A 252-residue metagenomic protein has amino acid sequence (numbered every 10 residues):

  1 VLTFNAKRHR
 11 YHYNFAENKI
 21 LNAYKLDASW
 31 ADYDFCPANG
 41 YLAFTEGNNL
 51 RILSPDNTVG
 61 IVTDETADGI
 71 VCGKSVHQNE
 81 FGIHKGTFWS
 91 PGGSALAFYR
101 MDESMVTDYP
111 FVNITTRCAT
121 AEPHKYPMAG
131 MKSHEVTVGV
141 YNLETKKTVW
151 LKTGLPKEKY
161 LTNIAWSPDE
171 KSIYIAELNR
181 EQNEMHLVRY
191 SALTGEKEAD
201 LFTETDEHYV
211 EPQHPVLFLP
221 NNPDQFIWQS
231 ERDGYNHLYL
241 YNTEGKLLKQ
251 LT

Functional and structural regions predicted by a protein language model:
V1-L2, I61-T87, F98-W150: Predominantly five- to eight-bladed beta-propeller fold
L2-H9, N14-F15, G40-N49, S54 (+9 more regions): Beta-strand C-termini and the immediately following turn/loop, strongest in propeller blades
K7-I52, T58-G86: Asp-box/WD-like beta-propeller blade repeats and closely related beta-sheet repeat scaffolds
F15-N18, S54-N57, N142-K146, A192-T194 (+1 more regions): Short loop/turn segments that connect beta-strands within beta-propeller blades
L21-K25, V59-A67, V149-K152, K197-T203 (+1 more regions): Beta-propeller fold detector
W30-D34, T162, E211-V216: Repeated scaffold domains used in trafficking and secretory/extracellular systems, primarily beta-propellers
D68-I83, P156-L161, D206-Q213: Short glycine-/Asp-/Thr-/Trp-enriched loop segments that recur within the blades of beta-propeller repeat domains
A129-H134, P156-K157, T203-L217, T252: Beta-propeller and related beta-repeat scaffolds in trafficking/envelope systems
